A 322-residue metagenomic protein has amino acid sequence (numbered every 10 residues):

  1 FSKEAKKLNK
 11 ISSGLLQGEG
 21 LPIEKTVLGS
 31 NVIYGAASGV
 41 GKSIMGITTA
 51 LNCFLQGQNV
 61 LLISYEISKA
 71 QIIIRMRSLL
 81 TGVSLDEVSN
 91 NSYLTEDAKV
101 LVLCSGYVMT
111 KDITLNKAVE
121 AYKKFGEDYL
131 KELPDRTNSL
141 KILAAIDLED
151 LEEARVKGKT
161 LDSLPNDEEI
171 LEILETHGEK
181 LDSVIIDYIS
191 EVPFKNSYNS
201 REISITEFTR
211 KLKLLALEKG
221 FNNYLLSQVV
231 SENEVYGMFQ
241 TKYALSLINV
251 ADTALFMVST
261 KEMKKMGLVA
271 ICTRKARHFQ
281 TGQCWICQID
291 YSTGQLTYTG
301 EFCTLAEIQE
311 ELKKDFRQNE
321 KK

Functional and structural regions predicted by a protein language model:
F1-N90, T95, C104, K314: The Walker A/P-loop phosphate-binding site
N59, R136-K141, K180-S183, K219-Y224: Loop/turn-to-beta-strand initiation segments
Y65-I67, F221, L225-Q228: Conserved H-loop
V88, V102, M109, N116 (+6 more regions): C-terminal regions of RecA-like/P-loop NTPase motor modules
N166, S204-K211: Hydrophobic alpha-helical membrane-association signature
Y188: Walker B catalytic acidic pair
E191-F194, F256: Residues immediately C-terminal
P193-R201: Conserved ATPase-coupling elements of RecA-like P-loop NTPase cores
